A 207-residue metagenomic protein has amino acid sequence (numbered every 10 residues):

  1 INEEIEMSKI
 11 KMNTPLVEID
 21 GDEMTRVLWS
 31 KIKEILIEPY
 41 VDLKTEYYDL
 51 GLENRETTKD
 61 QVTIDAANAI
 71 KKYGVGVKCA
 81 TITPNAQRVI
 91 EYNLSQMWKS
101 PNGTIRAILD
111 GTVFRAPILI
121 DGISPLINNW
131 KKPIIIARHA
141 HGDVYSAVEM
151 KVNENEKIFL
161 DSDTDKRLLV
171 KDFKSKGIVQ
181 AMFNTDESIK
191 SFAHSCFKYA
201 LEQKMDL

Functional and structural regions predicted by a protein language model:
I1-E6: Short, Lys/Arg-enriched N-terminal segments with co-localized hydrophobic residues within the first ~10-30 amino acids
S8-L207: Metallocofactor- and cofactor-centric catalytic cores in central/energy metabolism, strongly enriched
